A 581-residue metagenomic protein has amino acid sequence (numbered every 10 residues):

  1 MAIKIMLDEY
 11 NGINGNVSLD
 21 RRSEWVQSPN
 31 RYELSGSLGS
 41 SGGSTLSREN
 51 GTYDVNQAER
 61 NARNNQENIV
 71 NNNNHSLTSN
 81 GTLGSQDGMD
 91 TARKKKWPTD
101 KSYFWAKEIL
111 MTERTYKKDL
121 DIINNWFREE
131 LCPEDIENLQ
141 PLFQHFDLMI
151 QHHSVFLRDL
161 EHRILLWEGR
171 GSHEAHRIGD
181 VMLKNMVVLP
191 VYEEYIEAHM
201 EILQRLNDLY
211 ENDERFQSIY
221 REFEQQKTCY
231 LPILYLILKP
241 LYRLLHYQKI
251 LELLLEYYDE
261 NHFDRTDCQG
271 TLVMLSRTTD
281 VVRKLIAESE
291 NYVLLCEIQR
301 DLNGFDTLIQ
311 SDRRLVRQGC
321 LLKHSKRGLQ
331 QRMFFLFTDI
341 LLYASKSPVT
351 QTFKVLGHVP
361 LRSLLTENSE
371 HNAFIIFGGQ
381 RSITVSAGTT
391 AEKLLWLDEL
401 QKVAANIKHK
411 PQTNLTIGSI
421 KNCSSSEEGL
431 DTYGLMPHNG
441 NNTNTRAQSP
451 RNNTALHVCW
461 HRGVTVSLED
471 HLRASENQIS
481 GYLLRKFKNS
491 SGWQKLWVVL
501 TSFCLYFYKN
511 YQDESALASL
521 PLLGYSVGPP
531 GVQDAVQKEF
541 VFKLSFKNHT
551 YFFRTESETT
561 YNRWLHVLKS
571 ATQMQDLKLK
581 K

Functional and structural regions predicted by a protein language model:
M1-Q310, K323-Q330, A387, S502 (+1 more regions): An all-alpha helical bundle fold corresponding to the catalytic cores of small-GTPase guanine nucleotide exchange
M1-S85, K402, K410-S467, Q537 (+3 more regions): Long, intrinsically disordered low-complexity regions enriched in Ser/Pro/Thr
Y103, A198, Y210-C504, Y511-Q512 (+2 more regions): Membrane- and cytoskeleton-facing regulatory interfaces of eukaryotic small-GTPase pathways
L120, K509, T555: Glycine-rich, histidine-containing beta strand-loop boundary motifs that form or position
R381-T390, H549-T560: Canonical phosphoinositide-binding patch of PH/PH-like domains
W396, S557, Y561-T572: Acidic, Ser/Thr- and proline-rich intrinsically disordered linker/docking segments of eukaryotic scaffolds
